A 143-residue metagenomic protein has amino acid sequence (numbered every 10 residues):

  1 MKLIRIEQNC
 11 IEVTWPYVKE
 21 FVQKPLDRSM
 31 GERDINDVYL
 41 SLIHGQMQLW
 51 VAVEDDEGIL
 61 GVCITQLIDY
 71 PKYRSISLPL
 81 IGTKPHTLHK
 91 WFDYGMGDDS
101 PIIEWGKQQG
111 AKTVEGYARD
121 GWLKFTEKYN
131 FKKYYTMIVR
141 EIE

Functional and structural regions predicted by a protein language model:
M1-I6, C63, F131-K133: Generic structural motif
M1-R33: Short amphipathic alpha-helix that is part of the acyltransferase structural core
V18, V22-L26, V38, L42 (+1 more regions): Generic hydrophobic, helix-prone segments enriched in Leu/Val/Ile
R28-L49: Active-site rim helix/loop that mediates acceptor-substrate recognition in acyltransferases
H44-H89: Conserved donor-binding loop and adjoining core beta-sheet/short helix segment in diverse acyl/aminoacyl transferases
M47, K128-K132: Short glycine-aromatic motifs
P71-K128: Acyl-donor binding region in acyl/amide transferases
Y117, K132-E143: Conserved catalytic-core motifs of GNAT/GCN5-like acyltransferases
